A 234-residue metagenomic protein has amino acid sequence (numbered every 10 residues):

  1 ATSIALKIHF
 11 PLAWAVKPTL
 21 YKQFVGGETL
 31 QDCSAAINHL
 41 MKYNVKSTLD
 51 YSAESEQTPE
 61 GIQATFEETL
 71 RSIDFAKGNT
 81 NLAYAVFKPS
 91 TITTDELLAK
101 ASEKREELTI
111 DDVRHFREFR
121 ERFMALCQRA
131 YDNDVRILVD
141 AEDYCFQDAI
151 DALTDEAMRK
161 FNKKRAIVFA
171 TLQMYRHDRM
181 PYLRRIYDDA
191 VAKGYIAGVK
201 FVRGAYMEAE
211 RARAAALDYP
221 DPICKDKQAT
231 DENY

Functional and structural regions predicted by a protein language model:
A1-Y234: Positively charged, amphipathic and often flexible ligand-engagement surfaces
